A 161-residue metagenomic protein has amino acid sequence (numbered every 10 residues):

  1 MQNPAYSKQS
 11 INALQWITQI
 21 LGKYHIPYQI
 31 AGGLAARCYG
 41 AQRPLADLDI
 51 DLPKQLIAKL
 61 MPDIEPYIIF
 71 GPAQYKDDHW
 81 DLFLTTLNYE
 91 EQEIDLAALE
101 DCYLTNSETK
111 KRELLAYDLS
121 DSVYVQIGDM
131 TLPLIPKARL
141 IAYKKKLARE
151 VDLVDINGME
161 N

Functional and structural regions predicted by a protein language model:
M1-N161: Compositionally biased terminal segments of proteins
